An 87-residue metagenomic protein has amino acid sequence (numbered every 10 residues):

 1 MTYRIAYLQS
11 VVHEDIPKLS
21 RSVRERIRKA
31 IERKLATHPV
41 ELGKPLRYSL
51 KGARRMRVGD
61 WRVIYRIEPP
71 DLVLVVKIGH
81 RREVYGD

Functional and structural regions predicted by a protein language model:
M1-A6, S10, E14-K18, S22-E25 (+4 more regions): Enriched for short, Lys/Arg-rich terminal
E32-R57: A short, surface-exposed loop/turn module that caps and links secondary-structure elements
